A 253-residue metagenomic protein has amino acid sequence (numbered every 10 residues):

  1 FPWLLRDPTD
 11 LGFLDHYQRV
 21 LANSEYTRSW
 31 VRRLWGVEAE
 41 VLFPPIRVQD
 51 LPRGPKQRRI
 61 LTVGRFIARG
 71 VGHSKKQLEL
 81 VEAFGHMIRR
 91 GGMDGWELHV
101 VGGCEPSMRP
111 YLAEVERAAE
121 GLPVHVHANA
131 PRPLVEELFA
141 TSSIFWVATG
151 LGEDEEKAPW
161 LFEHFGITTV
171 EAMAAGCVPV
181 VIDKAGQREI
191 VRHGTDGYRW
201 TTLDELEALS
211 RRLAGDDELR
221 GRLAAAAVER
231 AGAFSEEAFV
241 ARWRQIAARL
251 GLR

Functional and structural regions predicted by a protein language model:
F1-V20, T27-S29: Membrane-proximal helix-turn-helix segments that form the acceptor-binding/catalytic region of lipid-linked
R33-V37, I46-D50, P55-A118: Conserved catalytic-core segment of nucleotide-activated headgroup transferases in glycan assembly
G102, L112-E137, T141-I144: Nucleotide-activated donor-binding/catalytic signature segment of Leloir-type glycosyltransferases, i.e., the conserved
A140-H164, C177: Acidic donor-binding loop of glycosyltransferase active sites
E156, V181-G194, Y198-R199: Short acidic/histidine- and often glycine-rich active-site loop of Leloir-type glycosyltransferases that engages
T169-A174, V178-V181: Short hydrophobic beta-strand element within catalytic cores of glycosyltransferases and related nucleotide-activated
H193-D204, R212-D217: Conserved acidic donor-binding segment of nucleotide-sugar-dependent glycosyltransferases
T201-E205, E218-L250: A charged, aromatic-enriched C-terminal amphipathic alpha-helix characteristic of glycosyltransferases across folds
